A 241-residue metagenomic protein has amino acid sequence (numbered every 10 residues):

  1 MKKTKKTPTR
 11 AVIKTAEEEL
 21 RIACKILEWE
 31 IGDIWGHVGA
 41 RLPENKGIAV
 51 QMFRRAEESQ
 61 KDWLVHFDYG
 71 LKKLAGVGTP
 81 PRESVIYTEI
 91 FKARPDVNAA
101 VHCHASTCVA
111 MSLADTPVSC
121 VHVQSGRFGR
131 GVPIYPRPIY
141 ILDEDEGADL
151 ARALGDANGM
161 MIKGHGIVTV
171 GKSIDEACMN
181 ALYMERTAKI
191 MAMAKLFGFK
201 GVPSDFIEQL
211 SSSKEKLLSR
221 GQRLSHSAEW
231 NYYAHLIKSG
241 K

Functional and structural regions predicted by a protein language model:
M1-K241: Glycine-rich flexible loops
